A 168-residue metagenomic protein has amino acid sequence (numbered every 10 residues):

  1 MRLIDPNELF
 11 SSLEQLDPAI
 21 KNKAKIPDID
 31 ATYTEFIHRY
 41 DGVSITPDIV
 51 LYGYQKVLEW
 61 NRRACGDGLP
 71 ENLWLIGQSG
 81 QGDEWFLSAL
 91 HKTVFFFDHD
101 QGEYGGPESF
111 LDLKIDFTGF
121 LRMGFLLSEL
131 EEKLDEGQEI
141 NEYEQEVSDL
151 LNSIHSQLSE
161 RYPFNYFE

Functional and structural regions predicted by a protein language model:
M1, D17-N22, Y104-E108, E132-E139: Charged, low-complexity surface segments at secondary-structure and domain boundaries
M1-H91, S148, S153-E168: A surface-exposed partner-binding patch
D41, Y52, C65-D67, Q101-G105 (+2 more regions): Feature targets compositionally biased, intrinsically disordered low-complexity regions with long contiguous runs
I45, K56, G80-W85, G105-S109 (+3 more regions): Polar low-complexity intrinsically disordered regions enriched in Ser/Thr and small residues
V50, Y54-V57, F97, L134 (+2 more regions): Short, surface-exposed, charged/polar-biased interaction segments
W85-A89, V94-F95, E129, K133-L134: Short, solvent-exposed secondary-structure capping/transition elements
F96-E131: Compact, glycine/acidic-enriched structural inserts
F117-L151: Extended, acidic-biased charged interface segments
